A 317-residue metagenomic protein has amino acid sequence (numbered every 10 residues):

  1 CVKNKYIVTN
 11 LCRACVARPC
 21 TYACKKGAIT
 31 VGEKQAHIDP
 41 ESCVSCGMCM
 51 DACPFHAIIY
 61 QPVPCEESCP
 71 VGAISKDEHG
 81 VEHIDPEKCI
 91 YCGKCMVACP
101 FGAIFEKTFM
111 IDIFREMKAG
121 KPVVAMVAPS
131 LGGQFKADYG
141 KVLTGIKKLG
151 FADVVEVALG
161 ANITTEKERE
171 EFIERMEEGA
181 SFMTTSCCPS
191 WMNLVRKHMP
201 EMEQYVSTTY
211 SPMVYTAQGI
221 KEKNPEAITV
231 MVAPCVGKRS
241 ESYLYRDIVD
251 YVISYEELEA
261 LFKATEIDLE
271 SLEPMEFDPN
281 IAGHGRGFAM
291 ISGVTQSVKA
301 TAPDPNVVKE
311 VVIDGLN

Functional and structural regions predicted by a protein language model:
C1-A52, H56-I59, V63-E66, L316-N317: Ferredoxin-type iron-sulfur electron-transfer modules and their immediate structural context
V2, Y6, A14, R18 (+11 more regions): Short, amphipathic alpha-helical segments
V2-I7, T30-E33, K76, K94 (+2 more regions): Gly-rich Lys/Arg/Thr-decorated short loops/hinges at beta-loop-alpha junctions or inter-strand turns that position
A14, R18-A23, A52, A98 (+3 more regions): Transmembrane alpha-helical segments of multi-pass membrane transport proteins and ion-pumping complexes
K25, P70, P100, R196 (+1 more regions): A short local structural element in Rossmann-fold oxidoreductases
D39-P40, S45, F55, P64-V124 (+2 more regions): Conserved Radical SAM active-site core
E106-N317: Iron-sulfur-associated redox domains of electron-transfer enzymes in respiratory and anaerobic energy metabolism
